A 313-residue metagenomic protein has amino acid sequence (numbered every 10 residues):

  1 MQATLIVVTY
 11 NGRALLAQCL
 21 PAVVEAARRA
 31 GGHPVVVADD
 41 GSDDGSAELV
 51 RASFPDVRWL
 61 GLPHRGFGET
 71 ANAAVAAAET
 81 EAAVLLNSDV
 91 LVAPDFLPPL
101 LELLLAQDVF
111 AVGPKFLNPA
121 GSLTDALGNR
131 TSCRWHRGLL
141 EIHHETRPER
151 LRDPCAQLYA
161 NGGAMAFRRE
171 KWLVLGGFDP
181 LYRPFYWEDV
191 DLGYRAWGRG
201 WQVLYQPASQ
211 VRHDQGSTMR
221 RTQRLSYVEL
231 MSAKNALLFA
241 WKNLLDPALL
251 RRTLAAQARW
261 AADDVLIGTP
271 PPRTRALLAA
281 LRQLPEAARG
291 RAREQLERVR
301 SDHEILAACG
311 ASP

Functional and structural regions predicted by a protein language model:
A22, D39-E48: A conserved acidic beta->alpha catalytic loop
A22-G32: Short, acidic, metal-binding catalytic loop of nucleotide-sugar glycosyltransferases
G61-A78, S88: Glycine-rich, basic loop-to-helix element that forms the pyrophosphate-binding segment of sugar-nucleotide handling
A83: Short aromatic/hydrophobic "clamp" motif used to bind/position activated sugar donors
L91-T131: Conserved donor NDP-sugar-binding/catalytic core segment of glycosyltransferases
C133-Q157: Short, flexible, basic/aromatic active-site loop/helix in glycosyltransferases
L158-G176, L181-Q210: A short, conserved alpha-helix in the catalytic core of glycosyltransferases
P247-P313: Non-catalytic, C-terminal membrane-associated alpha-helical segments of glycosyltransferases
